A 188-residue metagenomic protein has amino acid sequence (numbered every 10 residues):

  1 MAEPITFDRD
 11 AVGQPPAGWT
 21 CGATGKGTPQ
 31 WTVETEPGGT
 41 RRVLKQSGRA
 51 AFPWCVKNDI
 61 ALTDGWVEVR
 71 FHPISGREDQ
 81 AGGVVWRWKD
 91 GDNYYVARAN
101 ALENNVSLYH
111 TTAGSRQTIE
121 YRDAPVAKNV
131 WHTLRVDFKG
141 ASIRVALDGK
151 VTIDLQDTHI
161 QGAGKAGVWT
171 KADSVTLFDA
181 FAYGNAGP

Functional and structural regions predicted by a protein language model:
M1-A23, D179-A180: Extracellular carbohydrate-recognition regions
F7, V67-V69, N129-V145: Short tryptophan-centered beta-strand motifs in secreted/extracellular beta-sheet-rich domains of glycan-recognition
V12, Q46-T112, K171: Secretory/extracellular carbohydrate-interaction modules and structurally similar beta-sandwich "look-alikes"
Q14-V43, G48-A51: Extracellular glycan-recognition surfaces and repeat-rich motifs
F71-P73, F138, Y183: Hydrophobic beta-strand positions in extracellular immunoglobulin-like domains
T112-T133: Short, aromatic/His-centered strand-loop micro-motif at the edge of beta-sheets
A146-K171: Short, solvent-exposed beta-strand-to-loop segments that form ligand-recognition rims of beta-rich domains
T170-A180: Extracellular carbohydrate recognition
